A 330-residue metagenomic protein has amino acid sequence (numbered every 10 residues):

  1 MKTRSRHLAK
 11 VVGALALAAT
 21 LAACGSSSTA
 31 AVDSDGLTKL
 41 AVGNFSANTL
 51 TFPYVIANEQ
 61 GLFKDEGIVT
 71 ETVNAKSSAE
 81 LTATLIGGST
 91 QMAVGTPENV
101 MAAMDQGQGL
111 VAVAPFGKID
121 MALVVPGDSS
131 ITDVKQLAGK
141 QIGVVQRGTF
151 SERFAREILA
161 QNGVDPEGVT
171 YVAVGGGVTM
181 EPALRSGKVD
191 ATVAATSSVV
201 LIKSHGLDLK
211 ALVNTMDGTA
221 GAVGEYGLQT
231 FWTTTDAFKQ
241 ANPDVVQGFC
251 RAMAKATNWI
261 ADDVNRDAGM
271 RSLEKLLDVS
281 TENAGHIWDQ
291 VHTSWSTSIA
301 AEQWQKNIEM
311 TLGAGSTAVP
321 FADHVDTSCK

Functional and structural regions predicted by a protein language model:
M1-V12: Bacterial N-terminal signal peptides that target proteins for export
A19-A23: C-terminal motif of bacterial Sec signal peptides marking the signal peptidase cleavage site
G25-S27: Bacterial signal peptide processing site
A30-D165, Y171-G177, D190-T196, L209-V213: Short, glycine-/small- and polar/acidic-enriched structural segments that line small-molecule recognition paths
D65, N214-E225, T293-A301: Short, solvent-exposed loop/beta-turn-alpha elements that line the ligand-binding surface or hinge of extracytoplasmic
E98, V172, V178-S272: Pocket-lining segment of extracytoplasmic ligand-binding domains
K239-A314: Secondary-structure end/capping motifs
I308-K330: Conserved C-terminal helix/tail region of periplasmic/extracytoplasmic solute-binding proteins
